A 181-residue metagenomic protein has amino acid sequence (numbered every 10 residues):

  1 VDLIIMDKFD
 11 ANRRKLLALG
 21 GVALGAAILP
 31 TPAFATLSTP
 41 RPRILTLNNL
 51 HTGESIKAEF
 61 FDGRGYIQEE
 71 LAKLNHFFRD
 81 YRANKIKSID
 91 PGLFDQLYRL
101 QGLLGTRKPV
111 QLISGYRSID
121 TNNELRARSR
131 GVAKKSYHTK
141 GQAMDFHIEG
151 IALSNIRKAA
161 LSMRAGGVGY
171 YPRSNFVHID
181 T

Functional and structural regions predicted by a protein language model:
D2, R43-N48, G131-T181: Catalytic cores and adjacent binding grooves of peptidoglycan-active enzymes
L3-A27: N-terminal secretory signal peptides and thylakoid transit peptides that target proteins across membranes
P30-A58: C-terminal segment of N-terminal export signals and the immediately downstream linker at the start of the mature
T52, R64, R117-T121, I151-L153 (+1 more regions): Solvent-exposed loop/turn segments at secondary-structure junctions within structured extracellular/periplasmic domains
G63-I113: Active-site acidic/histidine clusters and adjacent loop/turn architecture that either coordinate catalytic ions
F94-Q101, N122, L153, R157: Extracytoplasmic/secreted envelope proteins and their assembly/folding machinery, especially bacterial periplasmic
P109-N123: Acidic helix-start/capping segments at beta-turn-to-alpha-helix junctions
D120-S136: Charged, often glycine-rich, active-site loop that binds/positions anionic groups
